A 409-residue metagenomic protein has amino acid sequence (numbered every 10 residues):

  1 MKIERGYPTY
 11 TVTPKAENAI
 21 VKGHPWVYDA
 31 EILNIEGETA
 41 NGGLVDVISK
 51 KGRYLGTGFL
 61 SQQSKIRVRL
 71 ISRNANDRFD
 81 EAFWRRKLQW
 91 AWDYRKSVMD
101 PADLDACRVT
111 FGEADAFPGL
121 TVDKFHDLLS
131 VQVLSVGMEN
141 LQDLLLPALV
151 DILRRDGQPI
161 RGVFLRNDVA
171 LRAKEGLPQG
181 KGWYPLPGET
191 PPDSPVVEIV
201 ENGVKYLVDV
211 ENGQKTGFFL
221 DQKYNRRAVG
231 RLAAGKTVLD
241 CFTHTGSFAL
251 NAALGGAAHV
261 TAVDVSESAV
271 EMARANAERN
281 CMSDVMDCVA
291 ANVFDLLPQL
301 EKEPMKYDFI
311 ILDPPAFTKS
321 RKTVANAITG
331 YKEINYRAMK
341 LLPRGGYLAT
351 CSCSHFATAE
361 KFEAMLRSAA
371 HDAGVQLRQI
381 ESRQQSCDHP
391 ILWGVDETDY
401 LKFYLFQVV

Functional and structural regions predicted by a protein language model:
M1-H126: Non-catalytic accessory regions of SAM-dependent methyltransferases
T110-D123, Q142-F218: Non-catalytic substrate-recognition/targeting regions of SAM-dependent transferases
G235-H244: Conserved class I S-adenosyl-L-methionine
T245-A258: Conserved SAM-binding loop of SAM-dependent methyltransferases across substrates and taxa, primarily the Class I
H259-D264: Conserved SAM-binding motif I beta-strand of class I
S268-I311: S-adenosyl-L-methionine
Y307-R337: Mobile active-site "lid"/loop adjacent to the S-adenosyl-L-methionine
E333, Y347-V409: C-terminal catalytic and target-recognition region of SAM-dependent MTase-like enzymes, primarily methyltransferases
